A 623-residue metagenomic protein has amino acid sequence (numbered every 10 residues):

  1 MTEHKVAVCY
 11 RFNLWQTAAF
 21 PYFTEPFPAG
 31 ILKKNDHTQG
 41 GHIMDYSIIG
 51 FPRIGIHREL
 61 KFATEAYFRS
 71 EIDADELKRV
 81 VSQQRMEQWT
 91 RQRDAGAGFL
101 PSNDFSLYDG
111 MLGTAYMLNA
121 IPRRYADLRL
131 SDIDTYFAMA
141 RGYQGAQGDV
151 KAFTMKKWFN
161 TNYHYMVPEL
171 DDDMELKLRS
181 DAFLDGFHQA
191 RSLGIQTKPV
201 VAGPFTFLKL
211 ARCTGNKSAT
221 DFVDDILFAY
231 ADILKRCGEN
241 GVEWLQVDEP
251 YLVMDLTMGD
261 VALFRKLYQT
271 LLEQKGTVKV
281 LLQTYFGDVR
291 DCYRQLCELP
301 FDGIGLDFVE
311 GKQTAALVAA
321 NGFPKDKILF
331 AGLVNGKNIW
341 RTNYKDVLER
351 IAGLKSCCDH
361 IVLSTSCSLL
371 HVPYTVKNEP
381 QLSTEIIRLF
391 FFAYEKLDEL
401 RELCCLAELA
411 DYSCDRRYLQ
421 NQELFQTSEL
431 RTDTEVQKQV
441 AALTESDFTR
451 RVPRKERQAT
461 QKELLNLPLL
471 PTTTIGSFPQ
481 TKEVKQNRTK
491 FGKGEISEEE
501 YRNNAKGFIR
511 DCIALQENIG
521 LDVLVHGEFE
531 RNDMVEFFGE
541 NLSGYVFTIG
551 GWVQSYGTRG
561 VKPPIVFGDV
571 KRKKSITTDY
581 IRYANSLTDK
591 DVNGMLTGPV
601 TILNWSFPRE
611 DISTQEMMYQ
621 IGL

Functional and structural regions predicted by a protein language model:
A19-P28, L32-L623: Domain-level signal for soluble alpha/beta catalytic cores
